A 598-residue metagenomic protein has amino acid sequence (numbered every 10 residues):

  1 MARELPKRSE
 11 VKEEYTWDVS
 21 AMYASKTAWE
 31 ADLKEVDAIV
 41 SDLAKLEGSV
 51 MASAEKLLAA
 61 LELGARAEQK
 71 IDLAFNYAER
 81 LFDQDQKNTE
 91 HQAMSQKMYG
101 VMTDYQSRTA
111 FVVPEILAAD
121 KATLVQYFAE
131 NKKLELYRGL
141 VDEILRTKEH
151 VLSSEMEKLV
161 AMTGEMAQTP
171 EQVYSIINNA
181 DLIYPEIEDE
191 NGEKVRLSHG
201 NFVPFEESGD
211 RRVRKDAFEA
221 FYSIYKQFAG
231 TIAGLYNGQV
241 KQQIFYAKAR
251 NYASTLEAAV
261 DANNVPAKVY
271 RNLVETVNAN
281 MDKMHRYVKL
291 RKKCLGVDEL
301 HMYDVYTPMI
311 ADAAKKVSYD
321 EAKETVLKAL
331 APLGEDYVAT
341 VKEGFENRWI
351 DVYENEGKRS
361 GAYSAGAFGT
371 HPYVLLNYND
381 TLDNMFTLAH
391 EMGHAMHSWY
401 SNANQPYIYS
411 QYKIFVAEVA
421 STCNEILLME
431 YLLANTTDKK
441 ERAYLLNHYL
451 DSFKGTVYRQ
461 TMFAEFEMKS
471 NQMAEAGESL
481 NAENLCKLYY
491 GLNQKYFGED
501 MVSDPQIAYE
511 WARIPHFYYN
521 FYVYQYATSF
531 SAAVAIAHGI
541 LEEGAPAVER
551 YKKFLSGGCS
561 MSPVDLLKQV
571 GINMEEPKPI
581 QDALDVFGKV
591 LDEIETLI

Functional and structural regions predicted by a protein language model:
M1-D312, K323, T596-L597: A well-structured
L5, S9-V11, S20, A24 (+11 more regions): C-terminal, non-catalytic "cap/extension" segments appended to globular domains
N251, N379-W399, S421, I426 (+2 more regions): Active-site recognition of the HExxH zinc-binding catalytic motif
C294-P332, V338-A339, Y373, H397 (+4 more regions): Long, K/E/R/D-enriched contiguous segments that form extended
K315-V317, G369-A389: Short pre-active-site segment immediately N-terminal to the catalytic Zn-binding motif
K315-V317, I350-T370: Catalytic zinc-binding patch centered on the HExxH motif and its immediate surroundings that defines zinc-dependent
K328-A339, A365, H394, S398-P406 (+1 more regions): Conserved helix-loop functional segments at active or binding sites
Y412-K440, Y449-D451, G455, S529: Post-HExxH zinc-binding segment in Zn-dependent metallohydrolases
